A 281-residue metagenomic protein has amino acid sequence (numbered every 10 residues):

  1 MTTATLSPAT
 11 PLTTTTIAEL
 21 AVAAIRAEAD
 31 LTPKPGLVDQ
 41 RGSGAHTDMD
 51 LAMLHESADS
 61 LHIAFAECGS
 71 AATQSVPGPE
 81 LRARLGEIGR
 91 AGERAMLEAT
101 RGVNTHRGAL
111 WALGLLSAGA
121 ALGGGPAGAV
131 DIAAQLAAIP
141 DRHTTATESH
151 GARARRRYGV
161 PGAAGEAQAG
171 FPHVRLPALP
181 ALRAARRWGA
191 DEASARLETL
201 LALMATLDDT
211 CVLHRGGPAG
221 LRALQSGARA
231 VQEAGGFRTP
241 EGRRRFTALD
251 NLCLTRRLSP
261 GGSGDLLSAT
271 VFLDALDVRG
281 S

Functional and structural regions predicted by a protein language model:
M1-V76, R82, A120-N251, T255-R257 (+2 more regions): Phosphate-rich cofactor/ligand-interacting catalytic cores and adjacent structured alpha/beta frameworks
S57, G108-A112, R196, G264-S268: Catalytic-loop motifs flanking and including active-site residues across diverse enzymes
F65-G119: Long, hydrophobic/aromatic-enriched structural stretches that serve as scaffold segments
R94-R107, W188, N251-P260: A short glycine/serine-rich beta->alpha loop
T100, A112, R157, S259-G262: Short glycine/serine/threonine-biased micro-segments
A112-S117, L266-L276: Short hydrophobic alpha-helical segments that form membrane-spanning helices or hydrophobic packing faces of helical
F246-L249, S263-T270: Small/polar glycine-rich anion-binding or flexible loop at a beta-alpha turn
